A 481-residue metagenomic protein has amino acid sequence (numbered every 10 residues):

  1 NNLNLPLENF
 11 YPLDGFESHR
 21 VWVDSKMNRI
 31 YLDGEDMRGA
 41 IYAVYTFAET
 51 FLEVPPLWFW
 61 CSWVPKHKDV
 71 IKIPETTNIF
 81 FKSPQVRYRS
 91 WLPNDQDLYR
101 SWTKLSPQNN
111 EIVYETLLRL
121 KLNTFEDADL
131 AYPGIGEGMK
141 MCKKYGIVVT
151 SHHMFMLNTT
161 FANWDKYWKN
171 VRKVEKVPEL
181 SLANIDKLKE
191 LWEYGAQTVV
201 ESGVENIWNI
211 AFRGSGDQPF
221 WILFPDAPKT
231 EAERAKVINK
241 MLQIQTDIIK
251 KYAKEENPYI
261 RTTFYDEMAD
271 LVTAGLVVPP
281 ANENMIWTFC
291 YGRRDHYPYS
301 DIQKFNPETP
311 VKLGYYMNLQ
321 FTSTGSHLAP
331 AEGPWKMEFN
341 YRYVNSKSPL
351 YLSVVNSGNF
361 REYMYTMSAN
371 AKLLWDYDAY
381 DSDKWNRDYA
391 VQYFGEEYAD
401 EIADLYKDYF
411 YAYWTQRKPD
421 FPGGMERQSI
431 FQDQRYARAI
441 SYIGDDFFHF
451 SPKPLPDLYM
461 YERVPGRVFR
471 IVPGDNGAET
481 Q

Functional and structural regions predicted by a protein language model:
N1-K82: Contiguous, structured surface segment used for ligand recognition
D36, K121, M285, V344 (+2 more regions): Conserved, mostly hydrophobic/aromatic
P55-A128, R213, V311-G314: An acidic-aromatic substrate-binding cleft motif
K66-I73, G136-K144, V177-T309, Y411-D433 (+2 more regions): Gly/Pro-rich turn-and-neighbor structural signature
P107-E137, M141, Y145-T150, S346-L352: Catalytic domains of carbohydrate-active enzymes, especially glycoside hydrolases
N158-E193, P310-N318: Active-site-adjacent "subsite" loops/lids of carbohydrate-active enzymes
G216-I222, T309-P334: Active-site clefts of carbohydrate-active enzymes
N386-Q481: C-terminal non-catalytic alpha-helical accessory regions
